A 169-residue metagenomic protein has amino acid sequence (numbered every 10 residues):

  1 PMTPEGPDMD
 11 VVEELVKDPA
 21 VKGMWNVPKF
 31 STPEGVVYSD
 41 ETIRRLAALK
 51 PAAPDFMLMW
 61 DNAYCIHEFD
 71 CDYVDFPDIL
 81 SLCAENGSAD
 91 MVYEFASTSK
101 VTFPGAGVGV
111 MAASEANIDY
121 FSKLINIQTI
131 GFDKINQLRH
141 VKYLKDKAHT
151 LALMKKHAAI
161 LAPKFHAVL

Functional and structural regions predicted by a protein language model:
P1-T3: Conserved PLP-anchoring active-site segment centered on the Schiff-base-forming lysine
P7-P19, S31, V36-L58, N62-P104: Active-site pre-lysine segment of PLP-dependent enzymes
A84-A162: Conserved core segment of the aminotransferase class I/II
A162-F165, L169: Structural signal for well-ordered, non-membrane alpha-helices
